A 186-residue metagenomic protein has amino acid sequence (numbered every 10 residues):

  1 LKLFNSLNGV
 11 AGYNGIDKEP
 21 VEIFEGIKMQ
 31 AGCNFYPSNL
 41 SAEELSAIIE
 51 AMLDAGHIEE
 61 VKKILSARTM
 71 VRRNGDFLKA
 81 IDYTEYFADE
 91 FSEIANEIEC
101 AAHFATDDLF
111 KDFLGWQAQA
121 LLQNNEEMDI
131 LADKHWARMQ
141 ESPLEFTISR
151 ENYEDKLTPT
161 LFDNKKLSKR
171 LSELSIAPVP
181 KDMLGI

Functional and structural regions predicted by a protein language model:
L1-Q117, A132: N-terminal helix-rich structural modules
Y86-I186: Contiguous, non-catalytic segments that form substrate-binding/exosite surfaces or channel walls
